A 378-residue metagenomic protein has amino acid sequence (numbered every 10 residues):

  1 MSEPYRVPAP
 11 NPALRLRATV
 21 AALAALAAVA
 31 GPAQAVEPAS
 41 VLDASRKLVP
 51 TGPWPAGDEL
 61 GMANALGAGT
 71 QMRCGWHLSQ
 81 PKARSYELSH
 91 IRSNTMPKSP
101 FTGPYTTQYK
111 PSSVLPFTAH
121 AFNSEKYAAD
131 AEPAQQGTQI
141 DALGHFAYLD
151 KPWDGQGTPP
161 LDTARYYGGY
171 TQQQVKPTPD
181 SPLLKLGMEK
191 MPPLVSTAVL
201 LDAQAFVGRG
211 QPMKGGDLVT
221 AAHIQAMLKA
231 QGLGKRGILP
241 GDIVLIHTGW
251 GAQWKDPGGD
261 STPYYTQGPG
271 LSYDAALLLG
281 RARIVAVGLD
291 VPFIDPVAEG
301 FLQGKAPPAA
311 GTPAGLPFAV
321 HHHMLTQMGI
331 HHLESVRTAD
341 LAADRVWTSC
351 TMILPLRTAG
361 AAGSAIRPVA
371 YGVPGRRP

Functional and structural regions predicted by a protein language model:
M1-R15: N-terminal secretory signal peptides that target proteins for export/translocation
M1-S2, L23, V199: Long, low-complexity, tandem-repeat intrinsically disordered regions
P4, V20-A21, L42: Serine/proline-rich low-complexity intrinsically disordered segments, especially terminal tails, linkers
T19-V29: Bacterial N-terminal signal peptides
A30-A35: Boundary at the C-terminal end of the N-terminal hydrophobic targeting segment
V36-P378: Active-/binding-site microenvironments in catalytic and ligand-binding cores
